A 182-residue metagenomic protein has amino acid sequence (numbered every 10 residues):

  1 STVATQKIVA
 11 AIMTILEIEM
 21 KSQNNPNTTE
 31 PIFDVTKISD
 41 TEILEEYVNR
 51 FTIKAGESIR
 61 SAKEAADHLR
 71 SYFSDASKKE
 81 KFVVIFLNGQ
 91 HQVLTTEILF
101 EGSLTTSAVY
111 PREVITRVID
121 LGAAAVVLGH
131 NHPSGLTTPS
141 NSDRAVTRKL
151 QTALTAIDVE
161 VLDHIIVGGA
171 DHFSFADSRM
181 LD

Functional and structural regions predicted by a protein language model:
S1-I12: Extreme N-terminal basic, low-complexity initiation segments that serve as generic localization/processing leaders
I12-Y47, F100-D182: Active-site-proximal loop/helix of nucleotide/amide-processing enzymes and allied scaffolds
S39-I98: Long amphipathic N-terminal alpha/beta scaffold segment
